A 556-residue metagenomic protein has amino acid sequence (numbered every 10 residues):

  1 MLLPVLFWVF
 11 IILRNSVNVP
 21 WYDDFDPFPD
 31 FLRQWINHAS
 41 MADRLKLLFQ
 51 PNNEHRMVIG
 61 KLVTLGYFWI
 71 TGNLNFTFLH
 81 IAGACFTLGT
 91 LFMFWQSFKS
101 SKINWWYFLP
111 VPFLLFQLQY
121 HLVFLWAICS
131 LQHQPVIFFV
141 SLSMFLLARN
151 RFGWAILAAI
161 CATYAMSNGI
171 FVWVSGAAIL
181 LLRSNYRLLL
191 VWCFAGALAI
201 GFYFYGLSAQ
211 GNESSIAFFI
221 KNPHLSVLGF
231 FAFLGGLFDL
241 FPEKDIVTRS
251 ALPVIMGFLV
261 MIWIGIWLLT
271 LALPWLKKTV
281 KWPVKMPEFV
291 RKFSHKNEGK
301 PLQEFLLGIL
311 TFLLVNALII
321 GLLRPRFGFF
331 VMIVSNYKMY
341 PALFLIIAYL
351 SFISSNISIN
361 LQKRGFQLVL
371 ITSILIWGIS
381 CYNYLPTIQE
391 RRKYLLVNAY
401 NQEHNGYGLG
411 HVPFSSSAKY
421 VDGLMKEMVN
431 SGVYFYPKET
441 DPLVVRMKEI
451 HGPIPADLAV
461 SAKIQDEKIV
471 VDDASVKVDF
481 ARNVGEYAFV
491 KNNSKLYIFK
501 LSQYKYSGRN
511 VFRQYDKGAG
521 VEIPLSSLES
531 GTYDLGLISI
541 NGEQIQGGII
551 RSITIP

Functional and structural regions predicted by a protein language model:
M1-H55, T64, F68-W105, A178-L180 (+6 more regions): Intrinsically disordered, polar/acidic, low-complexity terminal segments
P4, F108-L115, C193-G201, W275-R324: Transmembrane alpha-helix segments characteristic of polytopic inner-membrane glycan-assembly/cell-envelope
R14-N15, Y67-T71, W95-Q96, F116-W126 (+5 more regions): Juxtamembrane "helix-exit" motif on the non-cytosolic side of transmembrane helices
F94-Q117, F138: Transmembrane-helix signature of polytopic, membrane-embedded enzymes that assemble or transfer cell-envelope glycans
F124, Q132-H133, F330-S354: Hydrophobic/aromatic-rich transmembrane helices and adjacent perimembrane loops
P135-W154: Membrane-interface transmembrane helices that cradle and orient dolichyl/undecaprenyl
G153-L181: Transmembrane helices and adjacent periplasmic/lumenal helix-loop junctions of polyprenol-phosphate-dependent
F171-F204: Perimembrane helix-loop-helix junctions
